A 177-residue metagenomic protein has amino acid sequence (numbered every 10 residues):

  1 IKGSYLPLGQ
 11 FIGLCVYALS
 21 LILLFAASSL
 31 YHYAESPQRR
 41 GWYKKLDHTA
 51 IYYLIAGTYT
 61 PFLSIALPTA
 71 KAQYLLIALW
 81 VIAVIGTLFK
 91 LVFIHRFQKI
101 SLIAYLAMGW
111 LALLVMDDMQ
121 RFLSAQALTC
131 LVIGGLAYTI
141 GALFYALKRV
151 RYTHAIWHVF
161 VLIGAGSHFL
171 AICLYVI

Functional and structural regions predicted by a protein language model:
I1-I177: Multi-pass alpha-helical transmembrane bundles in non-GPCR membrane proteins that perform intramembrane catalysis
